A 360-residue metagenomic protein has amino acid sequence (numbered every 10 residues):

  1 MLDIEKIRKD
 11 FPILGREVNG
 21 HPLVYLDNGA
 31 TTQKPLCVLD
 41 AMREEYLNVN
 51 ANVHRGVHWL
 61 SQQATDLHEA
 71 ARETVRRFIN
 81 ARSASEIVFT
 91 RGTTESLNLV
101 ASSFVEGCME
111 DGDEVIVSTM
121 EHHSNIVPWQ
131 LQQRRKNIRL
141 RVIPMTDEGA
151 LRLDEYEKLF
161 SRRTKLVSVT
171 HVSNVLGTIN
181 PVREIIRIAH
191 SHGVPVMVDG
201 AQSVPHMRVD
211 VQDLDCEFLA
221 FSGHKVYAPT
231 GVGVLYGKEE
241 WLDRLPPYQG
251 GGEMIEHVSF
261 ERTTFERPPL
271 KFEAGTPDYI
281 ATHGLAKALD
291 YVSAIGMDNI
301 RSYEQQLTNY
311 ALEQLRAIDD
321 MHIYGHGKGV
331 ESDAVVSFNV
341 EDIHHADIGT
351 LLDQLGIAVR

Functional and structural regions predicted by a protein language model:
M1-R360: Pyridoxal 5′-phosphate
